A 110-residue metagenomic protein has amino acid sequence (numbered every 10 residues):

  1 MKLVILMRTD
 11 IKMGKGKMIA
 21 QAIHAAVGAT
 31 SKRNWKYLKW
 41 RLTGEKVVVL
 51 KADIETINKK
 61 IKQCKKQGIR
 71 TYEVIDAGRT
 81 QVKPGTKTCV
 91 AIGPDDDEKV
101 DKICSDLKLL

Functional and structural regions predicted by a protein language model:
K2-R33: Glycine- and Gly-Pro-enriched alpha-helical subdomains that act as flexible, kink-prone "lid/hinge" or packing modules
V4-L6, T43-E55, K66-L110: Short basic, glycine-rich beta-strand/loop surfaces that mediate nucleic-acid
A26, R41-T43: Low-complexity, intrinsically disordered basic tails/loops
W35-W40: Flexible, glycine/charged-enriched surface loops at secondary-structure junctions
I57-K62: Short amphipathic alpha-helices within nucleic acid-binding modules
